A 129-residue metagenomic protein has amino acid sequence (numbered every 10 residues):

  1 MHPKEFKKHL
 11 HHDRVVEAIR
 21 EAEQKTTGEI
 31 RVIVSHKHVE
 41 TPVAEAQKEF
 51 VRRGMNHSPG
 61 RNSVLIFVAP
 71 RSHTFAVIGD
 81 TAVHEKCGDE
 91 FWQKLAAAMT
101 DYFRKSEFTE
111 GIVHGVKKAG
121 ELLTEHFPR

Functional and structural regions predicted by a protein language model:
M1-S63, V68-R129: A structural boundary signal for the start of the first folded domain, especially the loop/turn and N-capping region
